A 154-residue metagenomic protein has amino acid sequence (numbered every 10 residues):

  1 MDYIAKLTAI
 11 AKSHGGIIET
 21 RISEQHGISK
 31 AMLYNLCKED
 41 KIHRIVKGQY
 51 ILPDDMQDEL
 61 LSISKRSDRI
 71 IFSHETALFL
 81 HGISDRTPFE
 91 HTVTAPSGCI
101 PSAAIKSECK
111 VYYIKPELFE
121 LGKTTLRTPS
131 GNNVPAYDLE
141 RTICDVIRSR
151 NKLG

Functional and structural regions predicted by a protein language model:
D2-K6, I28-A31: N-terminal amphipathic/basic helix or basic patch
Y3-K6, S13-I22, C37, I45 (+1 more regions): Nucleic-acid-binding surface
Q25-K38: Short amphipathic alpha-helical interaction segments
